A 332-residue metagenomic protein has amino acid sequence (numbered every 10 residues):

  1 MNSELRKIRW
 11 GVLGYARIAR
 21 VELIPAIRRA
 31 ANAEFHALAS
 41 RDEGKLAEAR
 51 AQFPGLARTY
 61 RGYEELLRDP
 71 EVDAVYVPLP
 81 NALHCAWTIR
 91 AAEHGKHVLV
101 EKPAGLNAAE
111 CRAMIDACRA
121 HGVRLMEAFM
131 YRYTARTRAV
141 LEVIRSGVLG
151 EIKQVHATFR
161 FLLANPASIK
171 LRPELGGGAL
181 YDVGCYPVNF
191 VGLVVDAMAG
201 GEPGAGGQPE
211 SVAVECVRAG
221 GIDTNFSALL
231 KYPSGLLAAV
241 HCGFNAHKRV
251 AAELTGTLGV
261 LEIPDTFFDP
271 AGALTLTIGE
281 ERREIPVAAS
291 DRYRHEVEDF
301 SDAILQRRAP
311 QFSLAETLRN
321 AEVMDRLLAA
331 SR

Functional and structural regions predicted by a protein language model:
M1-E4, A74-Y76, P233, I285 (+1 more regions): C-terminal helix-rich "cap/oligomerization" subdomain common to oxidoreductases
M1-P54: N-terminal Rossmann-like dinucleotide-binding module
E4, N189-D269, V287, E298-R308: Contiguous beta-strand/loop segments that form the cofactor/metal-binding neighborhood of enzyme cores
I18, V287-E298: Active-site loop of classical SDR/Rossmann-like NAD(P)-dependent oxidoreductases, centered on the catalytic Tyr-X3-Lys
L56-G62: Conserved SAM-binding strand-loop segment of SAM-dependent methyltransferases
A74, P80-R132, G147: Beta-strand-loop-alpha-helix segment that lines the small-molecule cofactor/substrate pocket of alpha/beta enzymes
Y131-V212: Predominantly a Rossmann-like dinucleotide-binding segment in NAD(P)-dependent oxidoreductases
A252, P270-G279: Short polybasic amphipathic segments
